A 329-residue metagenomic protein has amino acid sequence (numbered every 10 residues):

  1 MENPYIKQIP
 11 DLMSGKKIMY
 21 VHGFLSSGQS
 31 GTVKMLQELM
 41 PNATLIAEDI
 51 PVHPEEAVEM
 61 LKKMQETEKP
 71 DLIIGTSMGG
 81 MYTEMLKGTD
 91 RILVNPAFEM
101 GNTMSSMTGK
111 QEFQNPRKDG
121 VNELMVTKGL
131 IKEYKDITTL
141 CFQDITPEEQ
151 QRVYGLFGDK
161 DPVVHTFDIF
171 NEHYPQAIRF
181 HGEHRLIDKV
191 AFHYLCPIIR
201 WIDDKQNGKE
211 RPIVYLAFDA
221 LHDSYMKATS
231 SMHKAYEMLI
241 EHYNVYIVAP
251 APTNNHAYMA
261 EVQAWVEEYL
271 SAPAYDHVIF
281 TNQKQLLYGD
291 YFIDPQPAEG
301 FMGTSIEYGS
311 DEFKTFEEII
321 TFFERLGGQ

Functional and structural regions predicted by a protein language model:
Y5-T67: Active-site catalytic motif of lipid deacylating hydrolases and related acyltransferases
M19, Q176-I213, T304-Q329: Charged phosphate-binding loop/patch that engages nucleotide di/tri-phosphates or the phosphate backbone of nucleic
D71-G75, R91-L93, V153-D159, V278-F280 (+2 more regions): Short, hydrophobic beta-strand segments that form beta-sheet elements in well-ordered domains
I74-E84: Gly/Ala-rich beta-loop-alpha elbow adjacent to hydrolase catalytic centers
D90-I202: The alpha/beta-hydrolase serine catalytic core
K209-M226: Asp-based phosphoryl-transfer active-site loop
H222-I247: Short, acidic loop-to-helix structural element flanking the phosphoryl-transfer center in phosphate-processing enzymes
H256-Q329: C-terminal cap/substrate-recognition subdomain and adjoining C-terminal extension of metal-dependent phosphatase-like
